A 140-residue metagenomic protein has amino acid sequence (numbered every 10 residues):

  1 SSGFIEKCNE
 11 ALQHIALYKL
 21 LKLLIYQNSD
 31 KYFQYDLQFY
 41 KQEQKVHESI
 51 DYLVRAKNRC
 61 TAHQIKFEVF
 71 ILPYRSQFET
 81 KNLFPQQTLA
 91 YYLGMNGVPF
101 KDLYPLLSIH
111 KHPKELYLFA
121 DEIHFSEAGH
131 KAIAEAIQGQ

Functional and structural regions predicted by a protein language model:
S1-V98, L103-H110, K114-E115: Serine-dependent acyl-ester chemistry module
P99, F119-Q140: Histidine-centered active-site loop/cap adjacent to the catalytic His in serine esterases/O-acetyl transfer systems
